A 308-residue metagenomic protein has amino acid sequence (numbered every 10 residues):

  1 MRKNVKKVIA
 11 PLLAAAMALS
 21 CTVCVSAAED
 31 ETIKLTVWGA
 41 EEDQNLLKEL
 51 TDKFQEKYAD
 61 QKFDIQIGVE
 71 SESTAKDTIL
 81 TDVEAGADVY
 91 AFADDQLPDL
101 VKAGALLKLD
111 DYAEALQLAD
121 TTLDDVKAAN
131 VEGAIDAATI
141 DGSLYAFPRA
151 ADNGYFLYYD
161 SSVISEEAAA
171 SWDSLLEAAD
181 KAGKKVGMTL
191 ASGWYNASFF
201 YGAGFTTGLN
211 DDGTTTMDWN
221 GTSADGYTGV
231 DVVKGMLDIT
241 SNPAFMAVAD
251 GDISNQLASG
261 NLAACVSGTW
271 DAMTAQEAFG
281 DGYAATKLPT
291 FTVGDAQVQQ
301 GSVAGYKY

Functional and structural regions predicted by a protein language model:
A10, V23-K102, T286, V293-D295: Conserved N-terminal structural module of periplasmic/extracytoplasmic solute-binding proteins
G68-T78, W172-D173, F245-A258, W270: Short helix-initiation/N-cap motifs at beta->coil->alpha
K76-G86, A103, V163, E177-K181 (+2 more regions): Short helices/loops that flank or line small-molecule/ion binding pockets
D94-Y155, E167: Hinge/lid segment of periplasmic solute-binding proteins
D136-A150, Y155, S174-N220, L262: Extracytoplasmic/periplasmic solute-binding protein
T215-A249: Glycine-centered hinge/linker elements that transmit conformational signals in sensory and ligand-binding systems
E277-Y308: Extracytoplasmic/periplasmic substrate-recognition and gating elements
